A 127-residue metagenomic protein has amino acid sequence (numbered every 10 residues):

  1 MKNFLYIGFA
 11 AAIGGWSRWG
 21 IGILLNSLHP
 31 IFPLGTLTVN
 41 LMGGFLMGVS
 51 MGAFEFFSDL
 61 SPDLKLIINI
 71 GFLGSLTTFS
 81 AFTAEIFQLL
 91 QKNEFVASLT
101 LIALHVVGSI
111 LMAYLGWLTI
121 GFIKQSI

Functional and structural regions predicted by a protein language model:
M1-I127: Membrane-interface helix-loop junctions in multi-pass transporters/channels
